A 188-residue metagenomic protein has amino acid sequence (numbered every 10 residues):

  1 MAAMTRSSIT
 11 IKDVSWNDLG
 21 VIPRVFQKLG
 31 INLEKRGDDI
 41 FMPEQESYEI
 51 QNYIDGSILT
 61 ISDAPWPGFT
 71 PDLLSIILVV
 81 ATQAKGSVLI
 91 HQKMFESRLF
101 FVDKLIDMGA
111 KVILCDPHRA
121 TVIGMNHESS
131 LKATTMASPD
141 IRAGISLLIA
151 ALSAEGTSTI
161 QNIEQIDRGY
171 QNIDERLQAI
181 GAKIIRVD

Functional and structural regions predicted by a protein language model:
M1-D188: Short, structured segments at the rim of ligand-binding sites
